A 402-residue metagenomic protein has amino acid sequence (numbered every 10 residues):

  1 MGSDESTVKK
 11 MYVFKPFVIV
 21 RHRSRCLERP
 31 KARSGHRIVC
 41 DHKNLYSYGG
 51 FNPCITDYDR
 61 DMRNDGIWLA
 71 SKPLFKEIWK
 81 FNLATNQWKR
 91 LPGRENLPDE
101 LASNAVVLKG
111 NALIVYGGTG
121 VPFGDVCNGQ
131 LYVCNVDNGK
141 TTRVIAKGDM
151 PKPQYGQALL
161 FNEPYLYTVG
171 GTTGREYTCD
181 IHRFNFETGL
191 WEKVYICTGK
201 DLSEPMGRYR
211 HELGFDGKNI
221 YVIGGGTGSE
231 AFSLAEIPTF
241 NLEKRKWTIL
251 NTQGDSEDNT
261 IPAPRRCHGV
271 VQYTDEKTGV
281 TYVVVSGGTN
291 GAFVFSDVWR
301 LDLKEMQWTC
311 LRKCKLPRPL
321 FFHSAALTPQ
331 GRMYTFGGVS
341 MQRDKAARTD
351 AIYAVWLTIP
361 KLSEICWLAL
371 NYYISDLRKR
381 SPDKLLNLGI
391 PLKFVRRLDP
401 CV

Functional and structural regions predicted by a protein language model:
G2-S24, Y48-R90, F123-V126: Beta-propeller domains
G2-V20, N52, S324-V402: Cullin-RING E3 adaptor/co-adaptor recruitment helices
L27, D41-S71, G93, K109-V126 (+8 more regions): Glycine-centered tight turns/hairpins at beta-strand boundaries that repeat across beta-rich repeat domains
S34-I38, E100-V106, Q130, P153-L159 (+3 more regions): Beta-propeller and closely related beta-sheet repeat lectin domains
D61-N86, N128-G139, C179-L190, L234-K246 (+2 more regions): Beta-propeller blade signature
R90-G93, R143-A146, E192-T198, T248-G254 (+2 more regions): Beta-propeller fold detector
G224, T260-L303: Loop/turn-rich, solvent-exposed surfaces of beta-rich toroidal or solenoidal domains
I249-C267, K304-Q330: Conserved blade-ending motifs and adjacent loop-strand segments that build the rim/top face of beta-propeller domains
